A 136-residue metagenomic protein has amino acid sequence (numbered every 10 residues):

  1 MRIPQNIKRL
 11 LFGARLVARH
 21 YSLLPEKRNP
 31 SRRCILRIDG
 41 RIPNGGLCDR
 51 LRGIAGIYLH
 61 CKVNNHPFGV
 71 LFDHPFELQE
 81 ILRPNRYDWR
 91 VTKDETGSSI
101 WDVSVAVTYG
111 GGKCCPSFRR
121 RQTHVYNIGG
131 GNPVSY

Functional and structural regions predicted by a protein language model:
M1-F12: Short hydrophobic helices that act as membrane-entry/anchoring signals
G13-Y136: Secretory-pathway glycan-assembly enzymes, especially type II membrane glycosyltransferases that use nucleotide-sugar
